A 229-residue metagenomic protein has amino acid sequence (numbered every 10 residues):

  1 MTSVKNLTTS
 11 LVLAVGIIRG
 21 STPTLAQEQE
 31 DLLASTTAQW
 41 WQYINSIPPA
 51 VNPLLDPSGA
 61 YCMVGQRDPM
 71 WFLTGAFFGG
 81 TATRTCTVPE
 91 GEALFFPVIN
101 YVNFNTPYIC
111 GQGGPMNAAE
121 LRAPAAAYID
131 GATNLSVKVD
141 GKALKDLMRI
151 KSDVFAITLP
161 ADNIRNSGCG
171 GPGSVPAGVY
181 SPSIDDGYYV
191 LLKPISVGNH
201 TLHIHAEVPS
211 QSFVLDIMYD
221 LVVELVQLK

Functional and structural regions predicted by a protein language model:
M1-L11: Bacterial N-terminal signal peptides that target proteins for export
S10-R19: Bacterial N-terminal signal peptides
S21-A26: Sec/Tat signal peptide C-region and signal peptidase I cleavage site
Q27-F77, F213, Y219-V222, K229: N-terminal segment immediately downstream of the Sec signal-peptide cleavage site in secreted/extracellular proteins
W71-N166: Extracellular-facing segments of soluble proteins and assemblies that are Gly/Ser/Thr-biased and enriched in aromatics
F96, H200-L202: A short tyrosine-centered beta-strand micro-motif
V102-N103, M116-Y128, P209-K229: Extended, polar beta-sheet/loop recognition surfaces of beta-rich domains that mediate binding to diverse ligands
S167-N199, A206-S212: Exposed beta-sheet edge/beta-hairpin loop segments within beta-rich domains
